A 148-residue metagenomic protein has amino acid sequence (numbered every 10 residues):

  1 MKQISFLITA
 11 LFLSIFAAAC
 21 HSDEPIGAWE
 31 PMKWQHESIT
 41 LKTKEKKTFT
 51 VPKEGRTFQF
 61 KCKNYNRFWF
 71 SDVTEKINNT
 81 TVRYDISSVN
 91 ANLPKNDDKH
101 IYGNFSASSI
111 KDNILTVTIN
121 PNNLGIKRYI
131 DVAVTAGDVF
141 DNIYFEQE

Functional and structural regions predicted by a protein language model:
M1-C20: Sec-dependent bacterial lipoprotein signal peptides
S14-K42: Bacterial Sec-dependent N-terminal signal peptides
P31-K33, S38, L115, D138-E148: C-terminal edge beta-strand
H36-T40, K44-Q59, F105-S106: Short beta-strand segments of immunoglobulin-like
G55-T116: Surface-exposed binding patches on compact interaction domains or structured appendages
N64, P121-N123, A136: A mature extracytoplasmic/lumenal domain signature
I110-D112, T118-R128: Beta-strand-enriched, solvent-exposed domains that form extended recognition/catalytic surfaces
G125-D138: A short beta-strand micro-motif common to beta-rich folds, especially ectodomain repeats
